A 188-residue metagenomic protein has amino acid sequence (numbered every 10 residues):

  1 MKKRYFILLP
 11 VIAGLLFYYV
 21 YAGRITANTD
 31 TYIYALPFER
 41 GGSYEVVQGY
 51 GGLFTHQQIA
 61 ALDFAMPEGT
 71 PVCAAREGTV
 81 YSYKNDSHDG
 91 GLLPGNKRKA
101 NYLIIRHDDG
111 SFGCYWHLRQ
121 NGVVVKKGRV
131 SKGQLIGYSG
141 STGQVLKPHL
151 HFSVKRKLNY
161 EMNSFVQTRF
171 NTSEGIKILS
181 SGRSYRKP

Functional and structural regions predicted by a protein language model:
M1-Y19: N-terminal Sec-pathway targeting helices
F6, Y34, V125-Q134, S153-P188: Acidic, glycine-rich catalytic/binding loops that coordinate metals and/or anionic ligands
G14-A100, K132, S180-P188: Surface-exposed, glycine-biased beta-strand/turn segments
Q48, S82, H117-Q120, S141 (+1 more regions): A residue-level detector for short acidic-glycine micro-motifs
A65, D109-G133: Short histidine-centered loop motifs in beta-beta connectors
H88-P94, G140-H151: Short, Lys/Arg- and Gly-enriched loop/turn segments at beta-strand edges
K97-S111: OB-fold (S1/OB) nucleic-acid-binding surfaces
L103, S131-G143, F152: Short hydrophobic beta/alpha edge segments that flank linear recognition/processing sites
